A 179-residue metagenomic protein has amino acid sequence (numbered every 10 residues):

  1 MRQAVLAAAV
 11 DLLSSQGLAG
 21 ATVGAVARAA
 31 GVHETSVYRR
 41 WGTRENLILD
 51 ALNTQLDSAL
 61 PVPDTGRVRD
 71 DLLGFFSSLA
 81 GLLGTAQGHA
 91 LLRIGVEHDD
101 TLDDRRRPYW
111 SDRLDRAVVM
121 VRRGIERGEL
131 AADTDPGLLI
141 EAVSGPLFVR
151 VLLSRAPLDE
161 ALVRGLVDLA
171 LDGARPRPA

Functional and structural regions predicted by a protein language model:
A4, L12-N46, D50: Helix-turn-helix
R40-W41, S144, F148-V149: Tryptophan-centric aromatic hotspots in well-structured domains and transmembrane helices
N46, A51-L52, L83-D104: Amphipathic alpha-helical segments used for helix-helix packing
L52-A59: Short, basic, alpha-helical segments at the C-terminal edge of helix-turn-helix-like DNA-binding modules
L60-H89: Hydrophobic alpha-helical connector segments
G74, G81, D115-E126, L153-A179: C-terminal peripheral helix-coil segments that are non-catalytic and often amphipathic
L82, T101-E126, P136-G137: Amphipathic alpha-helical packing segments from all-alpha helical-bundle domains
